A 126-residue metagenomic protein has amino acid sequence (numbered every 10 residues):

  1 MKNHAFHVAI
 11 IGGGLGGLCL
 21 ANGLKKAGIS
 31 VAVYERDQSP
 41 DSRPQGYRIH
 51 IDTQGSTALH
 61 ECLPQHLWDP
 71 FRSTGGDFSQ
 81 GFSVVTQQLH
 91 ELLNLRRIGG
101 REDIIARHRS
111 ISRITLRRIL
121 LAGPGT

Functional and structural regions predicted by a protein language model:
K2-V8, D52-T126: Conserved N-terminal helical subregion
N3-V33: N-terminal Rossmann-like FAD-binding beta1-loop-alpha1 element of flavoenzymes
V8-G12, S42, I51: Short glycine- and Lys/Arg-enriched binding-loop motifs that mark or flank ligand-binding interfaces
L15-L18, Y47, S56: Gly/Ser/Thr-rich helix-start
C19-A21, E35, L59, L120: Generic structural signal for small/hydrophobic residues in well-ordered secondary structure, especially within
L20, R43, N94: Short glycine-/acidic-enriched loop or helix-start segments at secondary-structure transitions that form or flank
K25-Y47: Glycine-rich FAD pyrophosphate-binding loop
